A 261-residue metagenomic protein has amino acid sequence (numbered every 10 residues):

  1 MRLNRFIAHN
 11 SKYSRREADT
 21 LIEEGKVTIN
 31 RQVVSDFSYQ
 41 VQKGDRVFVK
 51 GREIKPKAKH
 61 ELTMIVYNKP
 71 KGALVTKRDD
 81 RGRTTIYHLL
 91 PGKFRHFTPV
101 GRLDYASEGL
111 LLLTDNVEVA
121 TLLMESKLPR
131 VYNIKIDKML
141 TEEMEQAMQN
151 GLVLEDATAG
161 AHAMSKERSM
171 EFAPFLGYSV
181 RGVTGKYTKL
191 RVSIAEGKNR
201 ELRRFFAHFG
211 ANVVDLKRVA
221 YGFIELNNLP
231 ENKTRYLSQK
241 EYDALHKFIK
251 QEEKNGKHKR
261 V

Functional and structural regions predicted by a protein language model:
M1-V47, H208: A basic, amphipathic helix-loop patch mediating RNA/tRNA/ribosome contacts
K26, Y39-K254: RNA pseudouridine synthases
G256-V261: Intrinsically disordered, Lys/Arg-rich low-complexity segments
